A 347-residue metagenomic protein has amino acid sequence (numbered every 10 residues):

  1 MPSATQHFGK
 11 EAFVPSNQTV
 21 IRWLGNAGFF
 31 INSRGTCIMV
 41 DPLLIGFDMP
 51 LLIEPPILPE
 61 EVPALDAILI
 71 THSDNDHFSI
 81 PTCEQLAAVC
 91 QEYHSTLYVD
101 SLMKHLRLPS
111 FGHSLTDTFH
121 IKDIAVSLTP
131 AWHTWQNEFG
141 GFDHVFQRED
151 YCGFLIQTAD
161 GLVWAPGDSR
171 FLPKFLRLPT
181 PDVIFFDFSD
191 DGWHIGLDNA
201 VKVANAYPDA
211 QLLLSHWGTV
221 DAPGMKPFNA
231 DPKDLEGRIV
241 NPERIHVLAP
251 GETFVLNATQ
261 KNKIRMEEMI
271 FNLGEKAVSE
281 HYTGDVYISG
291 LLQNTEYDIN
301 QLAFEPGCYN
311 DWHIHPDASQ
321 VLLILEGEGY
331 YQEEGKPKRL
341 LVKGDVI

Functional and structural regions predicted by a protein language model:
S3-E11, F30-S73, H77-Q85, W135-H144 (+1 more regions): Pre-active-site segment of Zn-dependent metallo-hydrolases
M39-D41, A64-D76, H94-Y98, W164-G167 (+3 more regions): Active-site neighborhood of phospho(di)ester-bond hydrolases with catalytic His/Asp-centered motifs
P56-F119, S127-W135: Active-site HxH/HxHxD metal-binding segment of metal-dependent hydrolases
H94, F171-V255: Cap/insert and terminal regions of metallo-dependent hydrolase folds
A125-D160, K174: Active-site-proximal loop/helix segment associated with metal-binding centers of metalloenzymes
K261-D298: A short, N-terminal "cap"/entry segment at the start of jelly-roll beta-barrel domains of the cupin/DSBH fold
N300-P316: Conserved short histidine dyad/triad with adjacent acidic residue
Y309, P316-D345: A short beta-strand-loop-beta hairpin characteristic of the jelly-roll/cupin
